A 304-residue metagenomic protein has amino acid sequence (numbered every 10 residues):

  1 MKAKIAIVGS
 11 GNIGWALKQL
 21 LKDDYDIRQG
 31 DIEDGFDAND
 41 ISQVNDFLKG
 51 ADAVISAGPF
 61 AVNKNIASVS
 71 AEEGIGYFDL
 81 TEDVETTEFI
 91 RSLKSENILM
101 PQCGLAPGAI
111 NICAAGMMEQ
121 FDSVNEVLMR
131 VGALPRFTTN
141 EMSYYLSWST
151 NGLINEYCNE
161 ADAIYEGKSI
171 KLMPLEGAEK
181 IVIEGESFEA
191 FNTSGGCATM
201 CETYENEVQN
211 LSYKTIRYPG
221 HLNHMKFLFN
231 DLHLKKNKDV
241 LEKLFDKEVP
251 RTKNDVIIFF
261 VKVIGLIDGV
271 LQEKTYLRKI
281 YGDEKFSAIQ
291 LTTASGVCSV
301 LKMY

Functional and structural regions predicted by a protein language model:
I5-G9: Conserved N-terminal Rossmann-fold NAD(P)-binding element of oxidoreductases
I13: Hydrophobic/small residue at the entry helix of a nucleotide-binding pocket
D31-S42: Adenosine-cofactor binding site in Rossmann-like domains, unifying the SAM/SAH pocket of S-adenosylmethionine-dependent
N45-K49, A71: A short, aliphatic-rich alpha-helical micro-motif
D52-A67, G74, D79-T86: N-terminal glycine-rich "phosphate-gripper" loop used for MgATP/nucleotide binding and carboxylate activation
E73-I75, E96-N97: A short helix->loop->beta-strand "cap" motif at the edges of active sites that frequently abuts
L80-P101: Rossmann-fold NAD(P)-binding glycine/threonine-rich loop
Q120-Y304: C-terminal catalytic/substrate-binding lobe primarily of soluble NAD(P)-dependent oxidoreductases
